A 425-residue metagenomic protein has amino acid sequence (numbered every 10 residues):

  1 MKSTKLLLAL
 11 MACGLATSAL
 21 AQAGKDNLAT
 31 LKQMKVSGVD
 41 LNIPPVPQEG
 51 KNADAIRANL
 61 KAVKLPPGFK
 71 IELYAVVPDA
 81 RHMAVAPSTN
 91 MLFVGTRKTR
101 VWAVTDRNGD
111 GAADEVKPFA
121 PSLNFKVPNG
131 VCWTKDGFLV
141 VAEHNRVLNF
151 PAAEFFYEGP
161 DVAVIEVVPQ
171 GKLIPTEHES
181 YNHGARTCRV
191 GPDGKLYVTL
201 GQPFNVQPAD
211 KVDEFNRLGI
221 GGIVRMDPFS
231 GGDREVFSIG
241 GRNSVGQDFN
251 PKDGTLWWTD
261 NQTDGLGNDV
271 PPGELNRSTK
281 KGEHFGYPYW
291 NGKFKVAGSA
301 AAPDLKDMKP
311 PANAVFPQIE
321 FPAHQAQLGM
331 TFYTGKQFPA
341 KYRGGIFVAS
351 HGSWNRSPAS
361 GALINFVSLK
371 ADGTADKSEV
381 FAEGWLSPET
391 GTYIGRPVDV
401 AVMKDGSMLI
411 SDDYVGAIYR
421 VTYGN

Functional and structural regions predicted by a protein language model:
A23-P66, A185, Q202-D210, E214 (+7 more regions): Beta-propeller domain segments
L73-P78, F119-N124, V167-S180, V236-G240 (+3 more regions): Surface loop/turn motifs at the tips and blade-to-blade linkers of beta-strand repeat domains
A75, A84-V85, C132, R189 (+3 more regions): Conserved beta-strand position repeated across blades of beta-propeller domains
P87, L92-A112: Beta-propeller domains
S88, T96-R97, H144-R146, A152 (+5 more regions): Short loop/turn segments immediately following the C-termini of beta-strands
M91-G95, F138-V141, K195-T199, T255-T259 (+3 more regions): Conserved beta-propeller blade signature
V116-S122, K126-C132, F138, H144-V190: Asp-box/WD-like beta-propeller blade repeats and closely related beta-sheet repeat scaffolds
A401-N425: Blade-level signature of beta-propeller repeat domains, shared across WD40, Kelch, NHL, RCC1 and BNR/Asp-box propellers
